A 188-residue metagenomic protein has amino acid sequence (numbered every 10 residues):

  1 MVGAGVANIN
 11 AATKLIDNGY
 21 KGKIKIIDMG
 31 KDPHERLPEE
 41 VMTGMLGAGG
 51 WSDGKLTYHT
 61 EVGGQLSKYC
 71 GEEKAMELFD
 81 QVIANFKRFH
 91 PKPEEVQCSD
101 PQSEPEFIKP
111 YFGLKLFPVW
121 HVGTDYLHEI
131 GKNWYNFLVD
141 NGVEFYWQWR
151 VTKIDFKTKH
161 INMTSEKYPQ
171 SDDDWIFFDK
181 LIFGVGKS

Functional and structural regions predicted by a protein language model:
M1-N8, K25-I27: Beta1/beta-strand and adjacent pyrophosphate-binding region of the FAD-binding site in flavoprotein oxidoreductases
A4, N10, K14-N18, E35 (+1 more regions): Predominantly flavin-linked oxidoreductase catalytic cores and closely associated redox partners
N8-I9, G44: Hydrophobic alpha-helical segments
Y20-M29, P33-L37: Short beta-strand "acidic-cap" motif of Rossmann-like dinucleotide-binding folds
K23-K25, A48, E144, K180-L181: Structural motif
I27, G50, H121, K159-I161: Aromatic-residue hotspot detector
D32-E144: Conserved N-terminal/central alpha/beta ligand/cofactor-binding core
